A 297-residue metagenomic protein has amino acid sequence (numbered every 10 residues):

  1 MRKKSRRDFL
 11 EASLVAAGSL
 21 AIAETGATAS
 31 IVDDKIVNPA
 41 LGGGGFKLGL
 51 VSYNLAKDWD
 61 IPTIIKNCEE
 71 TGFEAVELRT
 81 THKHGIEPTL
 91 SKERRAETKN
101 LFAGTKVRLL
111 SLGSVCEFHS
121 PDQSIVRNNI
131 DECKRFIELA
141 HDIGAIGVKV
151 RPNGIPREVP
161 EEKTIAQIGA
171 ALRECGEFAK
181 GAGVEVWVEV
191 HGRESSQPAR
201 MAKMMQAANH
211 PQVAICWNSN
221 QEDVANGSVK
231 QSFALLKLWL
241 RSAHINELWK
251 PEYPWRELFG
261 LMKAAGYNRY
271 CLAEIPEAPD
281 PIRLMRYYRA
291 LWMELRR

Functional and structural regions predicted by a protein language model:
R2-G49, A56-D58, P62-T71, S195-R297: Histidine-acidic metal/acid-base catalytic patches
S13-A21, P62-I65, E69, K99-S111 (+3 more regions): Active-site acidic/histidine proton-transfer and metal-coordination neighborhood in alpha/beta enzyme cores
S52, T80, C116, P152 (+4 more regions): Short glycine-centered, acidic/aromatic-flanked micro-motifs in structured strand/loop junctions that mark active-site
E74, R108, I146, N268-R269: Short acidic/polar active-site loop segments enriched in Thr and Asp
E77, S111-G113, K149, H244 (+1 more regions): Conserved beta-strand positions in the central sheet of alpha/beta enzyme cores
R79-K99, N153-E158: Glycine-rich, proline-tolerant flexible connector loops at the mouths of alpha/beta enzymes
S91-R94, D122-I125, N129, E161-T164 (+4 more regions): Residue-level preference for long, well-ordered alpha-helices that form the structural scaffold of enzyme catalytic
K92-G104, A171-C175, S232, L258-L261: Catalytic-core regions built around general acid/base machinery
